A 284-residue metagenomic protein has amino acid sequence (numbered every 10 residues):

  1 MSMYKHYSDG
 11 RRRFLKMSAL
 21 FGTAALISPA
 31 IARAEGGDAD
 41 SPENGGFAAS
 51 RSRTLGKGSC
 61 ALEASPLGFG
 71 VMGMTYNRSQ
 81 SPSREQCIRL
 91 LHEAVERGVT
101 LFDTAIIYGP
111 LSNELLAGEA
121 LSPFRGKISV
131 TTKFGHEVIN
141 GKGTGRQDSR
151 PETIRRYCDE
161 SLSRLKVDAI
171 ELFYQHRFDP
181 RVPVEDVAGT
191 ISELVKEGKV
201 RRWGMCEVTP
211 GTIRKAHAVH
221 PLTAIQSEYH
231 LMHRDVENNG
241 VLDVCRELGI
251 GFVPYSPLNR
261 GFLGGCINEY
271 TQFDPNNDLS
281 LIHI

Functional and structural regions predicted by a protein language model:
M1-D9: N-terminal secretory signal peptides
G10-I27: N-terminal export leaders
A30-G68, N77: C-terminal segment of N-terminal export signals and the immediately downstream linker at the start of the mature
A49, P180-I282: Beta/alpha (TIM)-barrel catalytic core signal, keyed to glycine-rich beta->alpha loops juxtaposed to Asp/Glu that bind
C60-R78, K133-T144: N-terminal small/glycine-rich loop or linker at the start of catalytic domains across soluble metabolic enzymes
F69, F102, A117, V130 (+7 more regions): Conserved, mostly hydrophobic/aromatic
S81-A94, R150-S163, I213: Short, acidic/polar
T104-E119: Glycine-rich, proline-tolerant flexible connector loops at the mouths of alpha/beta enzymes
